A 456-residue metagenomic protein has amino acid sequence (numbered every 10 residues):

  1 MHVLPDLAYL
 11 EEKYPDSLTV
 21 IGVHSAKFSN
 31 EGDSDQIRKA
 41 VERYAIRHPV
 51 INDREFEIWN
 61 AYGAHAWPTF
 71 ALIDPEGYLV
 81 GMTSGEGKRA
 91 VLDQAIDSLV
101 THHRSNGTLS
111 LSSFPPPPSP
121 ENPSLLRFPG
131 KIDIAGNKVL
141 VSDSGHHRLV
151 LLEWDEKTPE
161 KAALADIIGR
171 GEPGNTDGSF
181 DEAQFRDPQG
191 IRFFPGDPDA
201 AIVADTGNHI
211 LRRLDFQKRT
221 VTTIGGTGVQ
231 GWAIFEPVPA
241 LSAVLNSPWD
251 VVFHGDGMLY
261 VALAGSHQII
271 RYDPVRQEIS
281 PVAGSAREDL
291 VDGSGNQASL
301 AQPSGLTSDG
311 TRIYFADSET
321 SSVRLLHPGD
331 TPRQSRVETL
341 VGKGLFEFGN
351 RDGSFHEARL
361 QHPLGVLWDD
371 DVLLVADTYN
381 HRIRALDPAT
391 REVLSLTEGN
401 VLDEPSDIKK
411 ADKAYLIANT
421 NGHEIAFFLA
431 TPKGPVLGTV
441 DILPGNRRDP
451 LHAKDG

Functional and structural regions predicted by a protein language model:
H2-R43, R54-I58: Structural microenvironment flanking redox-active thiols in thiol-disulfide oxidoreductases
I37-W67, A71-I73: Short, internal strand/loop/helix patches that form the active-site neighborhood or redox-interaction surface
A71, H147-V150, H209-R212, H267-R271 (+3 more regions): A short loop-to-beta-strand structural motif that recurs across blades of beta-propeller domains
D74-K131: Thiol-/selenol-based redox modules, centered on thioredoxin-like and closely related oxidoreductase domains
L109-G130, E156-Q189, T220-W249, E278-Q302 (+5 more regions): Gly/Pro-rich loop segments of beta-rich domains
P120-V150: Beta-strand-rich domains and repeat architectures in extracellular enzymes and scaffolds, especially beta-propellers
I134-G136, F193-P198, F253-D256, S308-T311 (+2 more regions): Residue-level detector of Asp-centered blade-edge/turn motifs that repeat once per structural unit in beta-propeller
V141-H147, P195, A201-G207, V261-G265 (+3 more regions): Conserved beta-strand positions in repeat-built beta-propeller and related beta-rich domains
